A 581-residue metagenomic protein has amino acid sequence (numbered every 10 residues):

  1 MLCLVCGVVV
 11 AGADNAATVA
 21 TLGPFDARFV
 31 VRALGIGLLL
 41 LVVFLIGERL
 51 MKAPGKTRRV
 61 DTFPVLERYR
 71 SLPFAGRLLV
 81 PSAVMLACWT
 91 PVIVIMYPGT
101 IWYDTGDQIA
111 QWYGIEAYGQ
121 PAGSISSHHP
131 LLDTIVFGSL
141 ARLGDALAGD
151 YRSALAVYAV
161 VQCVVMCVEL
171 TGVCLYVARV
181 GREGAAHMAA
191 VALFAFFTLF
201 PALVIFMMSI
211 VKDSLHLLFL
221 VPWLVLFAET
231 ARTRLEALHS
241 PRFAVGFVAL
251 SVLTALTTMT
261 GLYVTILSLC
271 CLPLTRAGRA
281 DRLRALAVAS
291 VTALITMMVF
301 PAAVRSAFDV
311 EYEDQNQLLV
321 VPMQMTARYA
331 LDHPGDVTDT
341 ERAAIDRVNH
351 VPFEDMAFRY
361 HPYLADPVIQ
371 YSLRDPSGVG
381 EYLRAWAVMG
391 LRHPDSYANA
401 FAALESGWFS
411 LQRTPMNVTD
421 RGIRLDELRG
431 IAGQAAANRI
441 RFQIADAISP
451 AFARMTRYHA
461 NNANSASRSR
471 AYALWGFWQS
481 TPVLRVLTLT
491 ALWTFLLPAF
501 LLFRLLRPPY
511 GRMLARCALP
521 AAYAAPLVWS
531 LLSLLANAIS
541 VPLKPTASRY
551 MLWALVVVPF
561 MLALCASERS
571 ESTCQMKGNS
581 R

Functional and structural regions predicted by a protein language model:
M1-L4, F25-P91, A522, E568-C574 (+1 more regions): Start-transfer (signal-anchor) and selected internal transmembrane alpha helices of multi-pass inner/ER membrane
L2-D14, R32-A33, F74-W102, L199 (+1 more regions): Transmembrane signal-anchor helices characteristic of membrane glycosylation enzymes that use polyprenol
M96-A110, Q120-L140, A148-S153, W553: Extracytoplasmic catalytic/substrate-binding loops of multi-pass membrane glycan-assembly enzymes
Y113, L215-L235, G246-F247, S251 (+2 more regions): Specific aromatic-rich, kink-prone transmembrane helix
S153-V160, L404-L527: Membrane-interface anchor segments at the N-terminal boundary of transmembrane helices in multi-pass membrane enzymes
V160-E183, P222: Transmembrane-helix motifs of polytopic, lipid-linked glycan transferases
F243-T258, S290-T296: Membrane-interface alpha helices of multi-pass inner-membrane proteins
D309-N461: Membrane-proximal stem/loop segments at transmembrane-domain junctions that anchor or position
